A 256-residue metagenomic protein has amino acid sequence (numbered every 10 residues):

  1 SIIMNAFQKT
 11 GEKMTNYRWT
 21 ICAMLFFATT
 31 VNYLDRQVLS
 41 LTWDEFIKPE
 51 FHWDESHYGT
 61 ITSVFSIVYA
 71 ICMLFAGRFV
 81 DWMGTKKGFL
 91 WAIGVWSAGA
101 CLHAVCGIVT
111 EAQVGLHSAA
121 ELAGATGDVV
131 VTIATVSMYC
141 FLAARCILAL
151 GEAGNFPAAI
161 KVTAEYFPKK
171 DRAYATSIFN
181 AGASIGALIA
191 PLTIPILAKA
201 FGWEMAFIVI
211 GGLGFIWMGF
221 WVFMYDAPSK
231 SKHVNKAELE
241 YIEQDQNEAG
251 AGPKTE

Functional and structural regions predicted by a protein language model:
T20-E55: Extracytoplasmic
Q37, S66-L74, A187-L188: Residue-level signature of mid-helix packing/kink "hotspots" within the transmembrane helices of 12-pass Major
T42-I71, A119, A123-V129, I133-Y139: Extracellular/periplasmic helix-loop-helix junction of adjacent transmembrane segments in MFS-like secondary
C72-G84: Helix-to-loop junctions at the C-terminal end of transmembrane segments in multipass secondary transporters
G94-A134: C-terminal ends and interior cores of transmembrane alpha-helices in multi-pass membrane transporters/permeases
A144-S184: Cytoplasmic helix-loop-helix junction between adjacent transmembrane helices in 12-TM secondary transporters
A183-S229: Helix-loop-helix hairpin linking two adjacent transmembrane segments in secondary transporters
